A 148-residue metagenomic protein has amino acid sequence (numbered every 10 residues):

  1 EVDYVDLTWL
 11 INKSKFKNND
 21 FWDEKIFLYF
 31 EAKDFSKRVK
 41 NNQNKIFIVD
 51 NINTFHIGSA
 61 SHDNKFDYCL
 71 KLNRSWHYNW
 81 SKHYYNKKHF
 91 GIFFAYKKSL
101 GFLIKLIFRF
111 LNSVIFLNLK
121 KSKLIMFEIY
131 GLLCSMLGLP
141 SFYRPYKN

Functional and structural regions predicted by a protein language model:
D3-N53: A short, conserved alpha-helix in the catalytic core of glycosyltransferases
K25-Y29, Y68-S75, S122: Flexible, glycine- and charge-enriched loops at secondary-structure boundaries
N42-C69, K82: Active-site donor/metal-binding and catalytic loop motifs of nucleotide-sugar-dependent glycosylation enzymes
N73-S81, I92-N148: Non-catalytic, C-terminal membrane-associated alpha-helical segments of glycosyltransferases
Y85: Short alpha-helical functional segments enriched in proximate histidine and acidic residues
K88-H89: Alpha-helical structural context
